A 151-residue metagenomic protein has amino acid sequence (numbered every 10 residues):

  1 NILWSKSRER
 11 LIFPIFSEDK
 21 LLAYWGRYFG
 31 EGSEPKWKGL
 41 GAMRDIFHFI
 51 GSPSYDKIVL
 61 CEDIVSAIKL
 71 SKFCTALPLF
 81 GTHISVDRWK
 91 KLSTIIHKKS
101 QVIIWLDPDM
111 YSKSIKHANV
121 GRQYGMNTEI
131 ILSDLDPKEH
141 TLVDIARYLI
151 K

Functional and structural regions predicted by a protein language model:
N1-I2, E129: Short, surface-exposed acidic
L3-K98: Phosphate-handling DNA/RNA-contact segment within nucleic-acid enzymes
Y55-I58, I64-K151: TOPRIM fold recognition
